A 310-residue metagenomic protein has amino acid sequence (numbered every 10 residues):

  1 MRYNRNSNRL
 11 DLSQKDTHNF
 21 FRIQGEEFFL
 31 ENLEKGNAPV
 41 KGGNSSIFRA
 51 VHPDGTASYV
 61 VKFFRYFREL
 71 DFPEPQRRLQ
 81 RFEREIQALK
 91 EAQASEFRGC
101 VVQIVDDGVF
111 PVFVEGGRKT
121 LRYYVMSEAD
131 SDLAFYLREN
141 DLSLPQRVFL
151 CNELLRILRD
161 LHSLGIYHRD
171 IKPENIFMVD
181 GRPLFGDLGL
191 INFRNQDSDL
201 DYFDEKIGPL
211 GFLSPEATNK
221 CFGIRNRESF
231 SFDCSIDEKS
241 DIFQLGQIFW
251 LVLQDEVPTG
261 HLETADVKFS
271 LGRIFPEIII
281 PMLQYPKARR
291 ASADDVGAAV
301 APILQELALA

Functional and structural regions predicted by a protein language model:
M1-N37: Juxta-kinase regulatory segment immediately upstream of eukaryotic protein kinase catalytic domains
N44-A88: ATP-binding glycine-rich loop module of kinase domains
Q103-T120: Short beta-strand micro-motifs within the conserved protein kinase catalytic domain, predominantly in the N-lobe
G116-D132: Conserved short submotifs of the Hanks-type protein kinase catalytic core that shape the nucleotide-binding pocket
L150-C151: Activation segment signature within eukaryotic-like protein kinase domains
H162-M178: Catalytic-loop of the protein kinase fold
V179-F212: Activation segment/activation loop of eukaryotic-type protein kinase catalytic domains
L283-D295: A conserved short helix/loop substructure at the end of the activation segment of eukaryotic-like protein kinase domains
